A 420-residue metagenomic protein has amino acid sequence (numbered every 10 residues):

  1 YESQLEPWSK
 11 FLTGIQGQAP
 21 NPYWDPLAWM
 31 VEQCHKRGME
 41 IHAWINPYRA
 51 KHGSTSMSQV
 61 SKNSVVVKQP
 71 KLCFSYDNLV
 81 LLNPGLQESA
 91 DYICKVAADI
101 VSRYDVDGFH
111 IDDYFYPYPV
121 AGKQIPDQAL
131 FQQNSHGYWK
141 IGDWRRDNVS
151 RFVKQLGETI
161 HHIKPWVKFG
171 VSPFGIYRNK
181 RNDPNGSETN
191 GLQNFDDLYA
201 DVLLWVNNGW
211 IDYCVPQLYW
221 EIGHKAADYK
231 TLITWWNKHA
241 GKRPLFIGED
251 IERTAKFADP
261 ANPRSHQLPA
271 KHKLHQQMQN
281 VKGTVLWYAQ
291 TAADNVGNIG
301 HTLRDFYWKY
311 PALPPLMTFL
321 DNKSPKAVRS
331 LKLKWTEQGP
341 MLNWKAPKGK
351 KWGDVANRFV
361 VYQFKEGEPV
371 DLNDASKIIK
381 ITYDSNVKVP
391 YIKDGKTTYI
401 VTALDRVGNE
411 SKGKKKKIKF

Functional and structural regions predicted by a protein language model:
Y1-G14, R49-D77, D113-H136, R181-L192: Aromatic- and acidic-residue-enriched segments that line the glycan-binding/catalytic groove of carbohydrate-active
Y1-N46, H136-I163, D228-I233: Aromatic-lined substrate-binding rim segments of carbohydrate-active enzymes
E32, H42-R103, D196-A200: Active-site-adjacent "subsite" loops/lids of carbohydrate-active enzymes
E88-A98, S102-K242, I247: Active-site neighborhood of glycoside hydrolase catalytic domains
Y199-K225, G241-F319: Substrate-binding cleft of secreted/luminal carbohydrate-active enzymes
N298-G353, G408-F420: Pro/Thr/Ser/Gly-rich low-complexity, intrinsically disordered linker/stalk tracts
P347-D374, K396: Solvent-exposed loop/turn segments flanking beta-strands in beta-repeat/beta-sandwich domains
V389-S411: Beta-strand-rich modules
